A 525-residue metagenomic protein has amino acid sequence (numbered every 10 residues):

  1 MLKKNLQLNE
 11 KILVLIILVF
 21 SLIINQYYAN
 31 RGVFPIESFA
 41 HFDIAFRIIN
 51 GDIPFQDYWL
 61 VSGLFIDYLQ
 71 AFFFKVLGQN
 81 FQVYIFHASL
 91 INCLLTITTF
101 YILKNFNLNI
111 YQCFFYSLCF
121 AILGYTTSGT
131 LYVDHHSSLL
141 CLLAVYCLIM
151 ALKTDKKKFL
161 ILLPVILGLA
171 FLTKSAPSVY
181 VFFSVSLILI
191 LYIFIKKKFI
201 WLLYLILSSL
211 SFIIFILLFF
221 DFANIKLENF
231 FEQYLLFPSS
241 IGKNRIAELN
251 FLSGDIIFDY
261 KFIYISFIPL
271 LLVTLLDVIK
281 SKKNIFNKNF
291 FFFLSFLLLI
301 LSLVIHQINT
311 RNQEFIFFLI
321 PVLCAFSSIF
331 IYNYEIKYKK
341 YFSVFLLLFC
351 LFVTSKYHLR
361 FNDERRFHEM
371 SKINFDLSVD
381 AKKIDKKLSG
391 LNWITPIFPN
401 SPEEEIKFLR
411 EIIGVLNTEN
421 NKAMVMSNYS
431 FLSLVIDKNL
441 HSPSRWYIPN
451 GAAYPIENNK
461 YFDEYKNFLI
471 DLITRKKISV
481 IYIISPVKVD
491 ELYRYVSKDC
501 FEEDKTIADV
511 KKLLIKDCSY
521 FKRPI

Functional and structural regions predicted by a protein language model:
A29-I44, F55-F72, Q79-Q82, A223-L227: Extracytoplasmic catalytic/substrate-binding loops of multi-pass membrane glycan-assembly enzymes
S62, P177, N224, L351-R523: Extracytoplasmic
T98, S137-T154, F159-L167, S186-I190 (+1 more regions): Specific aromatic-rich, kink-prone transmembrane helix
T99-I122: Transmembrane-helix signature of polytopic, membrane-embedded enzymes that assemble or transfer cell-envelope glycans
K104-N107, A144-L160, A170, L272-N284 (+1 more regions): Membrane-interface transmembrane helices that cradle and orient dolichyl/undecaprenyl
Y111, C147-L169, F199-L207, F286-L297: Short hydrophobic alpha-helices at membrane interfaces in multi-pass membrane enzymes
A121, F159-P177, V181-S186, L297-I308: Membrane-interface alpha helices of multi-pass inner-membrane proteins
G129-S137: Short acidic/glycine- and proline-prone juxtamembrane loop motifs at membrane-interface regions of multi-pass membrane
